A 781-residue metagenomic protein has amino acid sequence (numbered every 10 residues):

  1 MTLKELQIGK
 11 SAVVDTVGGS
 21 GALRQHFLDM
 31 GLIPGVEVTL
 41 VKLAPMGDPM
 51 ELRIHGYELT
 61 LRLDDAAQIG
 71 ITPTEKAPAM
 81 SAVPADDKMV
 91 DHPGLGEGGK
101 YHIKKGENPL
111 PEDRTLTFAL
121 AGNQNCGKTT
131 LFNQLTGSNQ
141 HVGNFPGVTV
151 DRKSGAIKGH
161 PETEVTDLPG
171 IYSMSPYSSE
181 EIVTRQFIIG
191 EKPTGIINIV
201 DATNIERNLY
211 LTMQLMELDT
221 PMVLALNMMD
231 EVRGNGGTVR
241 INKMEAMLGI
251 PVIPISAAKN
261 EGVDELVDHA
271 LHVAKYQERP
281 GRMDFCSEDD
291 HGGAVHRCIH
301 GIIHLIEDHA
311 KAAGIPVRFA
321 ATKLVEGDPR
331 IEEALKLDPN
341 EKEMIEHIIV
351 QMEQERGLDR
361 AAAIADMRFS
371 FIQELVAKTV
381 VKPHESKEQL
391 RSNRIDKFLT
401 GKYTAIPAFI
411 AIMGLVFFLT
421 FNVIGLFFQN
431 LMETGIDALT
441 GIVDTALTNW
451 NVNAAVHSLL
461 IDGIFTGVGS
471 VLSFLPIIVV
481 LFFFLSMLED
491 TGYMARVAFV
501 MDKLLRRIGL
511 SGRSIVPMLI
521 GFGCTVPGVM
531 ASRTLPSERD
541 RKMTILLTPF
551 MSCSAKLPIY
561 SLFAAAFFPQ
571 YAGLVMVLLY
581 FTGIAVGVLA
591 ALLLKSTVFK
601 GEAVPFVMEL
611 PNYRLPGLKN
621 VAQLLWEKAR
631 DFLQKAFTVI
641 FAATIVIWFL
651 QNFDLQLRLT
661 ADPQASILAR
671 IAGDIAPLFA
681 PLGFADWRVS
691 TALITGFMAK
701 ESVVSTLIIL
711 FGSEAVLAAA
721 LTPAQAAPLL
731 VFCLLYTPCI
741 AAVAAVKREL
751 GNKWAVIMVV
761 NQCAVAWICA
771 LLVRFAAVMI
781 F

Functional and structural regions predicted by a protein language model:
D91-S173, E191: Conserved G1/Walker A P-loop phosphate-binding module
H160, R185-V252, I559: Conserved C-terminal guanine-recognition region of P-loop GTPase G domains, centered on the G4
V232-F285: Canonical P-loop GTPase G-domain recognition
G249, Y276, M283-N453, L657-L668: Extended helical scaffolds that flank P-loop GTPase cores
A362-D366, K382, L426-I464, I508 (+2 more regions): Extended, low-charge hydrophobic alpha-helical regions
A408-L419, L481-S486, A564-A566, L579-L593 (+3 more regions): Hydrophobic core segments of alpha-helical transmembrane domains in multi-pass membrane transport and ion-translocation
T434, A438-I442, A495-T525, K600-L624 (+1 more regions): Juxtamembrane inter-helical linkers in multi-pass membrane proteins
F550, S554-V577, A741-G751, L772-F781: Transmembrane helix-loop junctions at the membrane interface of multipass transporters and ion channels
